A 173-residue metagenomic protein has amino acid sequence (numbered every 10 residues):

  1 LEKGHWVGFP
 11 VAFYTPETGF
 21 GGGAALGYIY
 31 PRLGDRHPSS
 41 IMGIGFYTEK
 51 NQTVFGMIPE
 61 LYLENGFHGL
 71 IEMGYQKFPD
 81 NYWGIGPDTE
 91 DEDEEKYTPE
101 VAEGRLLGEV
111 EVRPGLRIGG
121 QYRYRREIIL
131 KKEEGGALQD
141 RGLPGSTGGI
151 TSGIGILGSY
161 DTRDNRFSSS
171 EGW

Functional and structural regions predicted by a protein language model:
L1-E2, N165: Short boundary motifs at domain starts and secondary-structure transition points
E2-G8, F13-I150: Gram-negative/organellar outer-membrane beta-barrel architecture
G149-W173: Loop-centered beta-sheet repeat module
